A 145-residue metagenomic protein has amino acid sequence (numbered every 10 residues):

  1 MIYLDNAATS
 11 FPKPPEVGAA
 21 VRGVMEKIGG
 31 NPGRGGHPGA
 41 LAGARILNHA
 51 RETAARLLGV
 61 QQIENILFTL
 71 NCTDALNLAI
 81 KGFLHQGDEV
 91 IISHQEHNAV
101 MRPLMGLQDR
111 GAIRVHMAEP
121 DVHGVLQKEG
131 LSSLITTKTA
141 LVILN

Functional and structural regions predicted by a protein language model:
M1-N145: Pyridoxal 5′-phosphate
